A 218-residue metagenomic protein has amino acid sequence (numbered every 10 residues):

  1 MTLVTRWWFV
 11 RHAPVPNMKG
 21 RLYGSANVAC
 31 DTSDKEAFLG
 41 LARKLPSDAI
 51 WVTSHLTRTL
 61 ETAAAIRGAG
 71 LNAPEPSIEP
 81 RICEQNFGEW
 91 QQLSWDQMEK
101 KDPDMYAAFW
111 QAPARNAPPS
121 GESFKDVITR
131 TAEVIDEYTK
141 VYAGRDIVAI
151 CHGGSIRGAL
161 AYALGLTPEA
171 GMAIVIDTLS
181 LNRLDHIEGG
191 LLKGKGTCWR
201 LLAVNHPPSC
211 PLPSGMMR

Functional and structural regions predicted by a protein language model:
M1-R6, L41, G68, Q85-Q97 (+3 more regions): Acidic, low-complexity terminal tails and accessory targeting/binding regions of phosphate-metabolizing enzymes
T5-L71: Active-site-proximal alpha-helix that buttresses catalytic centers in soluble enzyme cores
W8, V52, S77-E79, L202: General small-molecule cofactor/ligand-binding pocket signal
A13, G153, H206-P207: Active-site metal-binding loops of divalent metal-dependent hydrolases
A29, G68-A132, N205, P213-R218: Phosphate-handling substructures
D48-L56, S77, D146-I150: Short glycine-rich phosphate-binding loop at a beta-alpha junction
V127-G153: GST-like fold's C-terminal all-alpha helical module
